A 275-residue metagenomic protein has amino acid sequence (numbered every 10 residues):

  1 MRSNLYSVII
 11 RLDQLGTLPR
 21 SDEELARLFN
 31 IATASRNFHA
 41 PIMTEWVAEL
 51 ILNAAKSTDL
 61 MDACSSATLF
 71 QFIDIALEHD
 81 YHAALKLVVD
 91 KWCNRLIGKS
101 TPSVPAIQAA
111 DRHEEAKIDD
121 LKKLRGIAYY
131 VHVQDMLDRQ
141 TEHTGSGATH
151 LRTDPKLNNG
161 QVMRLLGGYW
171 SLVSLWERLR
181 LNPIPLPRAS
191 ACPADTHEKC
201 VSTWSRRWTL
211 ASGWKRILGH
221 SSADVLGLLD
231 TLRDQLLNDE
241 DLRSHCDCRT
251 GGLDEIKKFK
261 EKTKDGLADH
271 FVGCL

Functional and structural regions predicted by a protein language model:
M1-I10, L25-A32, P41-A48, H82-V88 (+1 more regions): Short, structured motif recognition centered on aromatic/hydrophobic residues
M1-R27, A63, L172, E177 (+2 more regions): N-terminal BTB/POZ boundary and linker segment
D13-A26, S35-A48, S57-C64: Alpha-helix boundary/capping segments in eukaryotic regulatory proteins
Q14-L18, N30, T68-Q71, A148: A near-ubiquitous, low-amplitude feature marking generic local secondary-structure context
A26-R36, E49-L52, F70-D74: Contiguous, well-ordered alpha-helical segments that form the cores/surfaces of helical PPI scaffolds
D59-L275: Acidic, serine/threonine- and proline-rich low-complexity regulatory tracts
